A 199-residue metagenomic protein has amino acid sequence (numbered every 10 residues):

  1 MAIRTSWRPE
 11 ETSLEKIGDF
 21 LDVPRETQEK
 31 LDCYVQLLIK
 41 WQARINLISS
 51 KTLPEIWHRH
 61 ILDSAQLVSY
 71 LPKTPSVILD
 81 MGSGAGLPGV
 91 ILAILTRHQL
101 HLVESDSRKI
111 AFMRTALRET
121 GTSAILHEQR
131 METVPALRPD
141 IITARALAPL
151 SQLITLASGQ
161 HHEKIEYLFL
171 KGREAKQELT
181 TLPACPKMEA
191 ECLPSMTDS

Functional and structural regions predicted by a protein language model:
A2-T74, L79, R108-T122: Class I SAM-dependent transferase core
L21, S76, H98, T122-A124 (+2 more regions): A structural micro-motif
L38, L92, K171: Residue-level signal for inorganic ion chemistry
H60, L156-E163: Conserved helix-to-beta-strand junction in the class I
A65-A144, I154-T155: Conserved SAM/SAH cofactor-binding pocket of Class I
H98-H101, E174-S199: Active-site capping/gating segments
L147-S151: Alpha-helical transmembrane segments of helical membrane proteins, especially in multi-pass transport, channel
K164-A175: Conserved beta-strand signature within the Rossmann-like core of class I S-adenosyl-L-methionine
